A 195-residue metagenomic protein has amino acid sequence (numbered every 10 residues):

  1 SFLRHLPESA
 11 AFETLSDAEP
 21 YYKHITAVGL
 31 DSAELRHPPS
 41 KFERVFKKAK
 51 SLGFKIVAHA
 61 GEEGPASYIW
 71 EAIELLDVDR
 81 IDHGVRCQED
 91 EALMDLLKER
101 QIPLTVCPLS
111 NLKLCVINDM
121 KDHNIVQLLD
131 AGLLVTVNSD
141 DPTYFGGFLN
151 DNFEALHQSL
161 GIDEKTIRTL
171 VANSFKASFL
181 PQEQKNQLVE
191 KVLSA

Functional and structural regions predicted by a protein language model:
S1-L6, L30-L35, H59-E63, G84-R86 (+2 more regions): Active-site beta-loop-alpha junctions enriched in small/polar residues
L3-E8, F179-E183: Short, conserved secondary-structure transition motifs
A10-A27, L35-D77, Q88-I102, D119-L134 (+1 more regions): Histidine/acidic residue-rich metal-binding segments in metalloenzymes
T26, D82, P103-C107, V135-S139: Non-cysteine beta-strand/loop elements that form the S-adenosyl-L-methionine
R80-D90, T143, P181: Glycine-rich phosphate-binding active-site loops on the catalytic face of alpha/beta enzymes
L114-C115: Glycine/threonine-rich flexible loop motifs
D119-I167, N173-S174: Flexible, acidic glycine-rich loops studded with aromatic residues
G161-A195: Mid-to-C-terminal alpha-helical segments outside catalytic/metal-binding sites
